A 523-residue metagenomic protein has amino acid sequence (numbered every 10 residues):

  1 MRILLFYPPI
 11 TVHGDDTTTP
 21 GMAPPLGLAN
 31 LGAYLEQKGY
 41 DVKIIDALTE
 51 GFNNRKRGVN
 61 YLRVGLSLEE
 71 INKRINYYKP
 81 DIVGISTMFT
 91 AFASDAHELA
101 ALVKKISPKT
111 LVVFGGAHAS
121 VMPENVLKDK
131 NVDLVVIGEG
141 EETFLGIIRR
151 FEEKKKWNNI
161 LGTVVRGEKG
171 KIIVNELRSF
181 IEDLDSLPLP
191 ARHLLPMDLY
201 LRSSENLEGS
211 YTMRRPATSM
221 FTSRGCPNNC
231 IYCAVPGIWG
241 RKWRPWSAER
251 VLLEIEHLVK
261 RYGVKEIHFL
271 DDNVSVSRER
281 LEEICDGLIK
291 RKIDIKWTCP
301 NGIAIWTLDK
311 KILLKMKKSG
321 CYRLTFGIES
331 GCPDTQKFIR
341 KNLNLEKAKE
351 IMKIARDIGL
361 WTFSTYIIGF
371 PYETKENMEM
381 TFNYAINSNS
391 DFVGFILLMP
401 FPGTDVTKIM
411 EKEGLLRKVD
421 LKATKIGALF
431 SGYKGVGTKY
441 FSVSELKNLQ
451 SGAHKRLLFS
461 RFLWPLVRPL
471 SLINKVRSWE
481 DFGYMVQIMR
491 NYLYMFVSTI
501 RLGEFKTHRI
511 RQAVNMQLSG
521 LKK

Functional and structural regions predicted by a protein language model:
L4, P9-T17, I160, R166-S219: N-terminal [4Fe-4S]-dependent radical SAM core
L5, N72, E208, D405-E411 (+1 more regions): Radical SAM enzyme core and accessory elements
V12-H13, G51-N53, P123, N228 (+6 more regions): Flexible glycine/acidic-rich beta-alpha junction loops that bind and position SAM and/or redox cofactors in anaerobic
G14-L28: Glycine- and acidic-residue-enriched helix-capping/strand-helix junction motifs
A23, P190-F370, K375-E376, N383: Radical SAM [4Fe-4S] cluster-binding motif and immediate context
Y34-K38, K43-S186, L397-G403: Glycine-rich beta-alpha loop elements in corrinoid/cobalamin-binding modules across cobalamin-dependent enzymes
P123-K128, Y372-I386: Catalytic cores of alpha/beta
